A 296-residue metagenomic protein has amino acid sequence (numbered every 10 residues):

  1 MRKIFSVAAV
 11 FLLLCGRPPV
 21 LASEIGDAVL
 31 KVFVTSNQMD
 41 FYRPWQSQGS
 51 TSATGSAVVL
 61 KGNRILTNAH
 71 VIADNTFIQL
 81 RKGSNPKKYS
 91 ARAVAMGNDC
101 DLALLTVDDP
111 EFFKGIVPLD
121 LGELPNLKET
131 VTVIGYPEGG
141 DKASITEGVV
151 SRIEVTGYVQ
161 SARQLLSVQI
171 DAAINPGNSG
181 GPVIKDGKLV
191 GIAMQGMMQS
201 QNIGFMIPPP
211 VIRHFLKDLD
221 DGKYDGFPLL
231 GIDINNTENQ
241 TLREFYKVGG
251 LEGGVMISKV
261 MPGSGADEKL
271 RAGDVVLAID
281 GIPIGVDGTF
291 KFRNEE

Functional and structural regions predicted by a protein language model:
L13-V20: C-terminal segment of classical bacterial N-terminal signal peptides
V20-N68, F77, N126, V131 (+3 more regions): N-terminal activation segment of mature serine protease catalytic domains
A28-V34, M39-D40, Q46, D108-P118 (+4 more regions): Active-site region of chymotrypsin-like
L30-V32, A57, N63, T67 (+15 more regions): Terminal peptide-recognition signature
V32, D109, F113, E138-D141 (+2 more regions): C-terminal cap/linker of serine protease catalytic domains
Q38, K61-A143, P176, S200: Conserved active-site neighborhood of the chymotrypsin/trypsin-like protease fold
S56, A172-A173, G177, G181 (+2 more regions): PDZ/PDZ-like domain segments forming the peptide/carboxylate-binding groove, activating on the N-terminal beta-strands
V71-D74, D267, A278-E296: PDZ domains, with a preference for the canonical peptide-binding region formed by the helix
